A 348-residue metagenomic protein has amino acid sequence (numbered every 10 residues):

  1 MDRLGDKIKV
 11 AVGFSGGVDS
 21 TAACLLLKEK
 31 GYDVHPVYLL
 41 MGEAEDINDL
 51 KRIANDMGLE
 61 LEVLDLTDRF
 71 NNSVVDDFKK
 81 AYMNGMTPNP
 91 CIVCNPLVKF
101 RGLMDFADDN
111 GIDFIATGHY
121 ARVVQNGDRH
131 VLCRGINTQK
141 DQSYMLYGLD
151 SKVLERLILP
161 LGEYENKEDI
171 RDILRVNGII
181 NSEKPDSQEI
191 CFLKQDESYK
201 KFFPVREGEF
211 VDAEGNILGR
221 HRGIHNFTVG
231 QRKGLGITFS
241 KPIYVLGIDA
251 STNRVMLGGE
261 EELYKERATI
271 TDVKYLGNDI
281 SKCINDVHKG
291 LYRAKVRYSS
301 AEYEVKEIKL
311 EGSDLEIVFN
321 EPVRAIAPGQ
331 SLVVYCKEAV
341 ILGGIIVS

Functional and structural regions predicted by a protein language model:
M1-Y147, K167-D169, R175, V245: ATP-dependent adenylation/nucleotidyltransferase module used to activate substrates
L4-K7, A116-A121, D128-S348: AMP-forming adenylation/ATP pyrophosphatase catalytic core
